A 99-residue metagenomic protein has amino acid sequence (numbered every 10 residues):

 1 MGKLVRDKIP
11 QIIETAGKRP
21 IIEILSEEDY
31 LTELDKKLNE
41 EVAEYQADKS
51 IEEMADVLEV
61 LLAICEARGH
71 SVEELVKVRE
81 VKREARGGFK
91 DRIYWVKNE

Functional and structural regions predicted by a protein language model:
M1-E99: Flexible "arm" and connector segments at domain edges
